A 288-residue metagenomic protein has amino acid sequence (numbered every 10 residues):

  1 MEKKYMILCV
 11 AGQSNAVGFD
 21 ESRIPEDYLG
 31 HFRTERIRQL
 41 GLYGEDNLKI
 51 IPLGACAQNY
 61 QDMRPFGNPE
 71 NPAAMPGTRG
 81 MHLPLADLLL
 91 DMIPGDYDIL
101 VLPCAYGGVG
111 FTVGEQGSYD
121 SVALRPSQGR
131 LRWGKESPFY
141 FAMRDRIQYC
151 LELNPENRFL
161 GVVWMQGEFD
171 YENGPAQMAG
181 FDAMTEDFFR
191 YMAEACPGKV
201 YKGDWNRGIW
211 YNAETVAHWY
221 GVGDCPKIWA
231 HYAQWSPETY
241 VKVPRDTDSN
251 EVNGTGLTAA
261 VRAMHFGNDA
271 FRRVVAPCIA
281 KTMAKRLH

Functional and structural regions predicted by a protein language model:
M1-H288: Cell-envelope and extracellular/periplasmic
